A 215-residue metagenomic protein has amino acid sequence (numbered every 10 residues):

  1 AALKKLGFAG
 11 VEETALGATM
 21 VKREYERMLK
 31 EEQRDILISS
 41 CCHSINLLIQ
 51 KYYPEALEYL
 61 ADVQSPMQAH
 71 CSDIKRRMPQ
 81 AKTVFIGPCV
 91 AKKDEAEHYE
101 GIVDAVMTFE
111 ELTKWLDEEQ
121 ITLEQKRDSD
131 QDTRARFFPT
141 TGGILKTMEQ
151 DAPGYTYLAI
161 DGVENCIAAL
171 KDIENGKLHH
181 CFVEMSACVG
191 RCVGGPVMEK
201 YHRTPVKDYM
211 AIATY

Functional and structural regions predicted by a protein language model:
A1-Y215: Iron-sulfur-associated redox domains of electron-transfer enzymes in respiratory and anaerobic energy metabolism
